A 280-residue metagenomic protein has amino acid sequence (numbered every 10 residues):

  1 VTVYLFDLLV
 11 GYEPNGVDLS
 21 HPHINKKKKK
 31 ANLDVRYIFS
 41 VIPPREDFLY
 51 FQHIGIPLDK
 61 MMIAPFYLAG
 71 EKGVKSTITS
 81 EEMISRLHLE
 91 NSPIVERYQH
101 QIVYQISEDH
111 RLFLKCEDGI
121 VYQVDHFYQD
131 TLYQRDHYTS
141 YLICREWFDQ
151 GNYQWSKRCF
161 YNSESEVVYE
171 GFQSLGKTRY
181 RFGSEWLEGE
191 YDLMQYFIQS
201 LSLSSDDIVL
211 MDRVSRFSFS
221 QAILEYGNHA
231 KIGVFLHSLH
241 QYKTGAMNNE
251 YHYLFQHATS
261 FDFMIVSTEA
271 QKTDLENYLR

Functional and structural regions predicted by a protein language model:
V1-E90, V124, R135, C144-R145: N-terminal subdomain of nucleotide-sugar transferases
F6-E13, F39-I42, L210-S215, L236-L239 (+1 more regions): Structural motif
I24, F219-E225, E250-Q256, N277-L279: A short acidic, amphipathic alpha-helical/loop segment
S85-Q195: Repetitive, compositionally biased segments used for assembly/scaffolding
F197-F217: Short N-terminal targeting/anchoring amphipathic segment
I198-S202, L239-F263: Membrane-proximal helix-turn-helix segments that form the acceptor-binding/catalytic region of lipid-linked
I223-Y242: Active-site proximal beta-strand in glycosyltransferases
T259-R280: A short, active-site helix/loop in glycosyltransferases that binds the activated sugar's phosphate group
